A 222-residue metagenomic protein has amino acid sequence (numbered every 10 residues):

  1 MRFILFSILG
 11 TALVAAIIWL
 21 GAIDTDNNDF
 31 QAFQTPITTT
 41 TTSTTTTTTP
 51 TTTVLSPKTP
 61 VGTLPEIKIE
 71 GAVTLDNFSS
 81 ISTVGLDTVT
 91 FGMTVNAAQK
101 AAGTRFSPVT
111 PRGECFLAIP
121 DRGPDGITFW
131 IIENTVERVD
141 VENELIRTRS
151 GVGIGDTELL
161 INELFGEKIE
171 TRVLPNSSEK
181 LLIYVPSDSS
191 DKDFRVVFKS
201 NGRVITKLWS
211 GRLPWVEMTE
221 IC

Functional and structural regions predicted by a protein language model:
M1-I4: Positively charged n-region of N-terminal signal peptides that target proteins for export
S7, T11-A22: Hydrophobic alpha-helical membrane-insertion segments, chiefly the h-region of N-terminal signal peptides
I18-A32: Hydrophobic single-pass membrane-insertion segments
F30, M93-I132, E158-V204, S210-L213 (+1 more regions): A cross-family detector of function-defining hotspots
P36-T63: Extracellular mucin-like PTS domains
P60-S80: Short acidic N-proximal helix/loop "leader" segments that mark the beginning of a domain or an inter-domain linker
S82-V89, L145-V152: Second-shell loop/turn segments in exported
